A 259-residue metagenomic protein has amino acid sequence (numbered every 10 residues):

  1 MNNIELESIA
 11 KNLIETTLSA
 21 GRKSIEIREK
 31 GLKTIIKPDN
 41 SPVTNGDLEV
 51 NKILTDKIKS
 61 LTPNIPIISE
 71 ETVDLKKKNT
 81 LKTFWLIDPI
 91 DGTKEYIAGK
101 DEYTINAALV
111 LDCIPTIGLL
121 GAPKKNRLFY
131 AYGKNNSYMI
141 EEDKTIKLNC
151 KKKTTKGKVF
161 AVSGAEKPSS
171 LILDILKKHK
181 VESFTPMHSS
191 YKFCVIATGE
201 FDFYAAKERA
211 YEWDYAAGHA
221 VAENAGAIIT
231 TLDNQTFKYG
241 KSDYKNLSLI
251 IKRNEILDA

Functional and structural regions predicted by a protein language model:
M1-I90: N-terminal subdomain of lithium-sensitive/metallo-dependent phosphomonoesterases centered on the IMPase/IPPase/PAP
S24, D47, I58, T93 (+5 more regions): Residue-level signal for inorganic ion chemistry
I67-E71, K144, D233-Q235: Short gly/ser/thr-rich secondary-structure transition/capping motifs
N79-Y138: DPxDG-like acidic metal-binding loop motif
V110-I114, K124, G133-N136, E142-D143 (+4 more regions): Short loop segments at secondary-structure junctions
C150-A259: An extended, acidic
